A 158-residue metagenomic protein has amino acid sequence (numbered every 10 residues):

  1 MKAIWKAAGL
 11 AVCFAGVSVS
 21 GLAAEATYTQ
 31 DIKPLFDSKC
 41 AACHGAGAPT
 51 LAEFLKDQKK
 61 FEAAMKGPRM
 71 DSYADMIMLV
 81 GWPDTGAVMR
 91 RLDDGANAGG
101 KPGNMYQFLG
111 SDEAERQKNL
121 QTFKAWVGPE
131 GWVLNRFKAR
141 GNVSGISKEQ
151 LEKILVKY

Functional and structural regions predicted by a protein language model:
M1-G9: Bacterial N-terminal signal peptides that target proteins for export
I4-W5, F14, A52, M70: Generic, low-specificity signal for short hydrophobic/alpha-helical stretches with a mild N-terminal bias, encompassing
A8-S18: Bacterial N-terminal signal peptides
G21: Extracytoplasmic thiol/disulfide redox context detector
A24-Y158: Aromatic- and Gly/Pro-enriched helix-to-coil junctions and flexible linker segments
